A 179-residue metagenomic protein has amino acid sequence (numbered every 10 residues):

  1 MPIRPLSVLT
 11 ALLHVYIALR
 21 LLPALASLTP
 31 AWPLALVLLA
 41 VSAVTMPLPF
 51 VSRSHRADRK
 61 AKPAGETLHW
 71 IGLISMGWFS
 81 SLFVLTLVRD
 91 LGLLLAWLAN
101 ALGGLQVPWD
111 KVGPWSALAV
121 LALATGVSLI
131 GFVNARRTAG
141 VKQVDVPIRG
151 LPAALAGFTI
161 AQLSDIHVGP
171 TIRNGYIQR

Functional and structural regions predicted by a protein language model:
M1-A139: Non-catalytic terminal accessory segments
R136-Q143, P147-R179: Membrane-embedded segments
